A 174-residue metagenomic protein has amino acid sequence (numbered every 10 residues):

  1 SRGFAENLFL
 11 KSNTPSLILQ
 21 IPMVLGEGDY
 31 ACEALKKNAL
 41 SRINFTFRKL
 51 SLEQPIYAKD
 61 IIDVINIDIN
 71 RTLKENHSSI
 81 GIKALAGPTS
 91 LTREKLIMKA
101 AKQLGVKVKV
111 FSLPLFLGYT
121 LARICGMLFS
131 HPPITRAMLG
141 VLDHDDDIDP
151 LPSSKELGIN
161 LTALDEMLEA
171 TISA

Functional and structural regions predicted by a protein language model:
R2: Active-site YXXXK catalytic motif of short-chain dehydrogenase/reductase
E6-G28: Conserved beta-loop-beta element that borders a ligand/cofactor-binding pocket
I18, L52-I56, S90, D147 (+1 more regions): Short aromatic/basic micro-patch
Y30, A34-K37: Long helical/loop segments within the catalytic core of UDP-sugar-dependent glycosyltransferases, especially the large
K37-V64, E75-S79, A84: A conserved pocket-lining segment of Rossmann-fold NAD(P)-dependent short-chain dehydrogenase/reductase
D68-I134, I148-A174: Mid/C-terminal beta-alpha module of Rossmann-like enzyme folds, strongest in SDR-family dehydrogenases/epimerases
L142-D145: N-terminal, intrinsically disordered low-complexity tails/presequences enriched in Lys/Ser/Pro and small residues
